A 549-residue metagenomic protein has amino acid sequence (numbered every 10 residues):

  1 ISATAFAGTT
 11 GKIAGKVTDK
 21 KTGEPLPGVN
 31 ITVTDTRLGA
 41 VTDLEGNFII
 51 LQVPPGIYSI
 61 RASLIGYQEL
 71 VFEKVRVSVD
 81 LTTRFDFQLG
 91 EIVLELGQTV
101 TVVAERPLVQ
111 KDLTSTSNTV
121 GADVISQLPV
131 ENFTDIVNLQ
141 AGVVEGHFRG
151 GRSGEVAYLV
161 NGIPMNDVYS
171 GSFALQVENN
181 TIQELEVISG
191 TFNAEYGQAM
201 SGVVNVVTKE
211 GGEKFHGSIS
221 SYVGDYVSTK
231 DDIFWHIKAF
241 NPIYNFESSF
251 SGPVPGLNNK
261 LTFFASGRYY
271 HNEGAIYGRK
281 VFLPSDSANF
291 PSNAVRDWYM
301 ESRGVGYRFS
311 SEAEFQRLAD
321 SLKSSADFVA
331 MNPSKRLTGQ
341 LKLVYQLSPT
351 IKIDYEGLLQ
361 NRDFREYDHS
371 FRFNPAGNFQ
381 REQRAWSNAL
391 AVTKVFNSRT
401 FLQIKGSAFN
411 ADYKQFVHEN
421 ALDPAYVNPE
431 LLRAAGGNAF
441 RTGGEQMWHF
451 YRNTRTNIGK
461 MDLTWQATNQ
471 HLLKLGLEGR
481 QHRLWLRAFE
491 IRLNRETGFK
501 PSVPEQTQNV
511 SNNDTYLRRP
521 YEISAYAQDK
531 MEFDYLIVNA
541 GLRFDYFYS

Functional and structural regions predicted by a protein language model:
A5-A104, L108-V109: Periplasm-facing N-terminal accessory domains of Gram-negative outer-membrane beta-barrel systems
Q68, E73-D86, L96-V203, V207-E210 (+3 more regions): Periplasmic N-terminal accessory/gating domains of Gram-negative outer-membrane beta-barrel systems
A104, I219-D225, A265-H271, Y355-L359 (+3 more regions): Transmembrane beta-barrel strands of outer-membrane/channel proteins
P129, E210, V254-N258, Y345-I351 (+4 more regions): Outer-membrane beta-barrel strand-turn architecture
L159, E184, H216-S218, T262-F264 (+4 more regions): Residue-level detector of the transmembrane beta-barrel scaffold of outer-membrane proteins
V206, S248-G252, L341-Y345, L390-K394 (+3 more regions): Residues on the lipid-exposed face of transmembrane beta-strands in outer-membrane beta-barrel proteins
A239-D363, R384-F401: Transmembrane beta-barrel wall of Gram-negative outer-membrane proteins
D354-Q528: Replace "related TpsB outer-membrane translocases also match" with "some related outer-membrane beta-barrels such as
